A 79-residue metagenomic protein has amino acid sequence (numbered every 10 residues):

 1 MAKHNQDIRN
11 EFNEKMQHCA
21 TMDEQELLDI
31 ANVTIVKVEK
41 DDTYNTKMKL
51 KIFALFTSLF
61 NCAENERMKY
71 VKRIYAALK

Functional and structural regions predicted by a protein language model:
M1-D7, A76-K79: Short intrinsically disordered terminal tails
K3-V36: N-terminal acidic leader/helix
N5-D7, Q17, D42, K47-F53 (+1 more regions): Residue-level detector of intrinsically disordered/flexible regions characterized by low predicted structural confidence
N13, T43, T57, A76-K79: Intrinsic disorder/low-complexity segments
Q25, D29-A31, I35-E66: Acidic, low-complexity, intrinsically disordered interaction modules
E64, V71-I74, L78: Repeat-associated, polar segments at repeat-unit boundaries in modular proteins
